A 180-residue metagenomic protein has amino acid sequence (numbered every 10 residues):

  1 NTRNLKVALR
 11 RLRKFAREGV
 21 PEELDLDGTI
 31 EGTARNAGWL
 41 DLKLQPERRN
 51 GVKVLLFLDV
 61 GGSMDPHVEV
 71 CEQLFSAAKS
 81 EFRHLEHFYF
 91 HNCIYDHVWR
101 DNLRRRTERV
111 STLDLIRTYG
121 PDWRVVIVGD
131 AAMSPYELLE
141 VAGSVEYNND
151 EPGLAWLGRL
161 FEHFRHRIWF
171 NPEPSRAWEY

Functional and structural regions predicted by a protein language model:
N1-V52: Acidic/polar low-complexity segments with low predicted structural confidence
V7, P66-E69, Q73, P152-A155: Generic recognition of stable, solvent-exposed alpha-helical segments in well-folded globular domains
G19-T33, H91-T107, G129-G143: Acidic/glycine-enriched edge-of-secondary-structure segments
E31, E72-F75, G158: Short, well-ordered alpha-helical packing segments
D41-L42, T112-L113, L154: Eukaryotic intrinsically disordered and solvent-exposed regulatory patches
P46-V60, M64-V110, D122-V128, P172-R176: Von Willebrand factor
S111-Y119: Short amphipathic alpha-helix with an adjacent loop that forms part of the alpha/beta core around
Y119-P121, A131, P135-Y180: Von Willebrand factor type A / integrin I
